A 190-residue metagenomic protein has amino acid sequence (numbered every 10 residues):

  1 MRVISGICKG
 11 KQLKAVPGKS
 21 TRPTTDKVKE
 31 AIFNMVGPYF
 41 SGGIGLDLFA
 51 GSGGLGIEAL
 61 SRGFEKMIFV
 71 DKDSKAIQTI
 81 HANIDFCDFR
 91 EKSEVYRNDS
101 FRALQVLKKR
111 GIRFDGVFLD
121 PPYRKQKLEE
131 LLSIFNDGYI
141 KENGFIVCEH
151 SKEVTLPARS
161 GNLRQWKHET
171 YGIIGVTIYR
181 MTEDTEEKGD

Functional and structural regions predicted by a protein language model:
M1-D190: Class I S-adenosyl-L-methionine-dependent methyltransferase catalytic core
